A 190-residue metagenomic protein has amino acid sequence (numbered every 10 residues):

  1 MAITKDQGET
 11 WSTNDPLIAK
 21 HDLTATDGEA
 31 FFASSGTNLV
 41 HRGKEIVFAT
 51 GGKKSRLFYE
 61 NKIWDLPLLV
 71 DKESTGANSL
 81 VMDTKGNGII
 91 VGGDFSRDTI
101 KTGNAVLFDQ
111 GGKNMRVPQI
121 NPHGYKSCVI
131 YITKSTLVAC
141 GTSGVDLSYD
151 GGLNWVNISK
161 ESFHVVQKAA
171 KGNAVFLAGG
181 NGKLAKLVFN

Functional and structural regions predicted by a protein language model:
M1-N190: Residue-level hotspots at or immediately adjacent to binding/recognition sites across diverse folds
